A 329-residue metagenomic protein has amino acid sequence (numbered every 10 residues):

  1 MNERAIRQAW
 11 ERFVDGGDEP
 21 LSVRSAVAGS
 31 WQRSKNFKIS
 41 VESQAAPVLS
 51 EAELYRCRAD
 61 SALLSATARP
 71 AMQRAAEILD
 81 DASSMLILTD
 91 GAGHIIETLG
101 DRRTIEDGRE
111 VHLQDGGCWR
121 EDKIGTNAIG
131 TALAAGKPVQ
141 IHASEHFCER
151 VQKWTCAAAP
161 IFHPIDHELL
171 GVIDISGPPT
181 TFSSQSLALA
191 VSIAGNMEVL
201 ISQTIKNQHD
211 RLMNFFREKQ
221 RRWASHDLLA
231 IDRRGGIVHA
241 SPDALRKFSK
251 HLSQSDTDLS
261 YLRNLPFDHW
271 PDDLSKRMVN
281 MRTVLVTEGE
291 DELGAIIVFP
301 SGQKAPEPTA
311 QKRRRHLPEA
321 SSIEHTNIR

Functional and structural regions predicted by a protein language model:
M1-K123, G130-Q140, K153, F162-I165 (+1 more regions): Intrinsically disordered, low-complexity terminal regulatory regions
P47-R58, R313-H325: Conserved adenine-nucleotide phosphate-binding loops and their immediately adjacent elements
A62, A230, R246, L285-E288: C-terminal, active-site-flanking charged/polar segments
A66-M72, H112-I141, A194, L245-L285: A charged amphipathic helix-loop-strand protein-protein interaction module that recurs in cytosolic assemblies
S144-E145, W154-A159, Y261-R315: PAS-family sensory/regulatory modules and their coupling/dimerization elements
C148-R150: An active-site-proximal beta-strand-loop segment
V199-L262, R315-R329: Signal-transducing coiled-coil/dimerization helices and immediately adjacent hinge/linker segments that couple sensory
